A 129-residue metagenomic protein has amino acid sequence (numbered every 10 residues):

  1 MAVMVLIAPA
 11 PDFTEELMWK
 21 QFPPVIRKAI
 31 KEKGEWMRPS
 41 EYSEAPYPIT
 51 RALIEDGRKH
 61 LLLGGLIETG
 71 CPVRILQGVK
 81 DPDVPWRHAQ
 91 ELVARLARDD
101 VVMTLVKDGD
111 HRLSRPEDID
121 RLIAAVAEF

Functional and structural regions predicted by a protein language model:
M1-I49: Hydrolase active-site cap/lid region
P46-L66, C71: Active-site nucleophile elbow and catalytic-triad environment of alpha/beta-hydrolase enzymes
E68-T69, I75-Q77, D81: Short beta-strand/loop motif that positions the catalytic acidic residue of the alpha/beta-hydrolase fold
C71, P85-A94: Short alpha-helix in the alpha/beta-hydrolase fold that links the catalytic acid
K80-V84, H111-R112: Acidic catalytic loop of the alpha/beta-hydrolase fold
L96-R112: Catalytic histidine neighborhood in serine/cysteine hydrolases with alpha/beta-hydrolase-type architecture
G109-L122: Catalytic histidine-centered segment of alpha/beta-hydrolase-like enzymes
A125-F129: C-terminal alpha-helix
